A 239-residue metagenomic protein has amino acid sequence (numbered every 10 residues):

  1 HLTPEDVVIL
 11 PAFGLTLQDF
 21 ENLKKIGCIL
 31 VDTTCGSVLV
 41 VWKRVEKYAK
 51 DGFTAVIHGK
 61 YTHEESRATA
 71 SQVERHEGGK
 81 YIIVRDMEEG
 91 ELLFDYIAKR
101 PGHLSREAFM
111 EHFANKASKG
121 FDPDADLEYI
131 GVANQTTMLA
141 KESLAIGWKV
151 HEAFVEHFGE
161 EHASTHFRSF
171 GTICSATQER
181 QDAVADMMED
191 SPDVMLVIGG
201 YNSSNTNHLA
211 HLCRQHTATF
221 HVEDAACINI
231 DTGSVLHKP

Functional and structural regions predicted by a protein language model:
H1-P239: The feature marks the mature, well-folded catalytic cores of soluble enzymes
